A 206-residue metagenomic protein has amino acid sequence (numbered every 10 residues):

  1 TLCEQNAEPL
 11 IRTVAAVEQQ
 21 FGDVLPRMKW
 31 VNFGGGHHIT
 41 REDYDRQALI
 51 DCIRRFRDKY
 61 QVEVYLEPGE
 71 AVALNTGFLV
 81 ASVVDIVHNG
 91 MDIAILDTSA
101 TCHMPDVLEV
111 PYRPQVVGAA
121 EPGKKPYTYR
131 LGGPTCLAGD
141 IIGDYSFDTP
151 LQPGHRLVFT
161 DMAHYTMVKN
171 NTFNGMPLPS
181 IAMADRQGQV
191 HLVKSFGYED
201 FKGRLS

Functional and structural regions predicted by a protein language model:
T1-H88, N174: Active-site loop/helix belt of alpha/beta enzymes
C52, E63-S206: Charged (often Lys/Glu-rich) extended helix/loop segments that serve as interaction or gating elements
